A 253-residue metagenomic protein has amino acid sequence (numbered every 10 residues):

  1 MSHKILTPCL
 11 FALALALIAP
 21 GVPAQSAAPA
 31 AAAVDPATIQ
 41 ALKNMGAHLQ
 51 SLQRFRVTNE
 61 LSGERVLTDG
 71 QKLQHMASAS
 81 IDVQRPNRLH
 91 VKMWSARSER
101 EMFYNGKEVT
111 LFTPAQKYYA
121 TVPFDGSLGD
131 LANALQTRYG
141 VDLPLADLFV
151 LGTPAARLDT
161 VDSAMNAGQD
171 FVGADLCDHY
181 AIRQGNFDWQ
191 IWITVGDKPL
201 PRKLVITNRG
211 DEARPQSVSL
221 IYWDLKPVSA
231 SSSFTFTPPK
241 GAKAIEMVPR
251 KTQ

Functional and structural regions predicted by a protein language model:
M1-I5: Positively charged n-region of N-terminal signal peptides that target proteins for export
P8-I18: Bacterial N-terminal signal peptides
P20-A24: Sec/Tat signal peptide C-region and signal peptidase I cleavage site
S26, A33-P36, E60-S62, T110 (+2 more regions): Gly/Pro-enriched, hydrophobic low-complexity segments that function as extracytoplasmic propeptides/linkers
A33-Y118: N-terminal mature ectodomain segment of secretory-pathway/periplasmic proteins
F112-A146: Acidic/charged, solvent-exposed loop-and-adjacent secondary-structure segments enriched in E/D, K/R, S/T, and G/P
L148-V150: Extended amphipathic, helix-rich lipid-handling scaffolds
G152-R157: Edge strands and adjacent loops of beta-rich recognition modules
